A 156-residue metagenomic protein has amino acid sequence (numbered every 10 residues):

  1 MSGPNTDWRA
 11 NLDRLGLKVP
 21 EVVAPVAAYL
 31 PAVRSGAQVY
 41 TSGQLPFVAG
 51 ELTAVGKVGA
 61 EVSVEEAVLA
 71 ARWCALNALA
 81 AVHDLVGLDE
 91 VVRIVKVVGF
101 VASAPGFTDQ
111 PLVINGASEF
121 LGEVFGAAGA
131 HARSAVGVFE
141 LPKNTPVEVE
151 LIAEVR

Functional and structural regions predicted by a protein language model:
S2-R156: Short, polar/acidic, helix-capping and beta-turn segments at strand->helix junctions that line the mouths
